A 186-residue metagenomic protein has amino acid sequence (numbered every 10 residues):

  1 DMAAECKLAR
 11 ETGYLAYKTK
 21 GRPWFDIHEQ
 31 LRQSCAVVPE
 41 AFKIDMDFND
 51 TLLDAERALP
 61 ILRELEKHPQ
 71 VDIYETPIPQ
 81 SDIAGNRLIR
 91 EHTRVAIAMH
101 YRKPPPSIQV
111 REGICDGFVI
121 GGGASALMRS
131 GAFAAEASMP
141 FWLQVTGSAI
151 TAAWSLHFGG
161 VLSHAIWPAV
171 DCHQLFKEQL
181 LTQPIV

Functional and structural regions predicted by a protein language model:
D1-I89, T93: Metal-dependent enolase-superfamily TIM-barrel catalytic cores that perform enediolate-based chemistry
R63, Q70-I73, S81-A96, Y101-V186: Shared catalytic-loop signature of beta/alpha-barrel
